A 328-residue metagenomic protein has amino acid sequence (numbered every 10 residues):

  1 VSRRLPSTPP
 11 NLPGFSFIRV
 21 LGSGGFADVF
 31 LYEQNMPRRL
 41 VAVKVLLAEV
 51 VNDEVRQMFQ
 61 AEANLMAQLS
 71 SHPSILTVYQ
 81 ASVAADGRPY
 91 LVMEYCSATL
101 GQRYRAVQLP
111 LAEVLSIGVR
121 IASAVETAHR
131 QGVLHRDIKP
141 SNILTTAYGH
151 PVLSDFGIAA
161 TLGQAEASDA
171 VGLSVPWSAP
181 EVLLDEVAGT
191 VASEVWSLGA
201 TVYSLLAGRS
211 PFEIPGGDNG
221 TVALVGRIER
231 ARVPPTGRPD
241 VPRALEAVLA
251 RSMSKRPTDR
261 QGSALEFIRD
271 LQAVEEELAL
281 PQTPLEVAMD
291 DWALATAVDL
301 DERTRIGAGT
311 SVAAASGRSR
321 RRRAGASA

Functional and structural regions predicted by a protein language model:
I18-G24, V29: Protein kinase glycine-rich loop
V45-L69: AlphaC helix of the eukaryotic protein kinase fold
Q80-S82: A short, aromatic-enriched beta-strand patch in the conserved N-lobe beta-sheet of the protein kinase catalytic domain
A85-T99, R103: Conserved short submotifs of the Hanks-type protein kinase catalytic core that shape the nucleotide-binding pocket
I117-G118: Activation segment signature within eukaryotic-like protein kinase domains
I121-V133: Protein kinase catalytic-loop region centered on the HRD/HxD motif
R260: Conserved HRD-motif arginine in the catalytic loop of eukaryotic-like protein kinases
